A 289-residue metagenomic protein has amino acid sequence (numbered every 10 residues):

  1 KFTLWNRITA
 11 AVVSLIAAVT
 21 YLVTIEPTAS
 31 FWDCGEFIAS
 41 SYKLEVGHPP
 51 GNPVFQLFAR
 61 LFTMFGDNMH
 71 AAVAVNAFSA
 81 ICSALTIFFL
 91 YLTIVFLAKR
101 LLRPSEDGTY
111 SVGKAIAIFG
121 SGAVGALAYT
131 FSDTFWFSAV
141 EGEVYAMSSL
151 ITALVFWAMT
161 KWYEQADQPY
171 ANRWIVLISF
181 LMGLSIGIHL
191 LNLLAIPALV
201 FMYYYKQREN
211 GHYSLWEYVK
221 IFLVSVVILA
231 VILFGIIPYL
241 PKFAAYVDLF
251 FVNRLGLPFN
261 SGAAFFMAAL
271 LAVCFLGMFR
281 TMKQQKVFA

Functional and structural regions predicted by a protein language model:
K1-T20, T109-A123, A269-A289: Start-transfer (signal-anchor) and selected internal transmembrane alpha helices of multi-pass inner/ER membrane
T3-S30, Y129-F131, H189, I232-L233: Transmembrane signal-anchor helices characteristic of membrane glycosylation enzymes that use polyprenol
A11, A77-Y110, L154-A158: Transmembrane-helix motifs of polytopic, lipid-linked glycan transferases
L22-V23, N68-N76, P104-I118, G122-S149 (+2 more regions): Aromatic- and kink-enriched transmembrane "portal" helix at the membrane-lumen/periplasm boundary that abuts
I25-F37, G47-A59, H70-V73: Extracytoplasmic catalytic/substrate-binding loops of multi-pass membrane glycan-assembly enzymes
Y110-I116, V155-I175, Y203-Y213, V273-M278: Membrane-interface transmembrane helices that cradle and orient dolichyl/undecaprenyl
G120-A123, Q165-G183, Y213-V227: Short hydrophobic alpha-helices at membrane interfaces in multi-pass membrane enzymes
I151, L191-Y204: Transmembrane-embedded, aromatic-rich helix segments that form part of the hydrophobic channel/pocket engaging
